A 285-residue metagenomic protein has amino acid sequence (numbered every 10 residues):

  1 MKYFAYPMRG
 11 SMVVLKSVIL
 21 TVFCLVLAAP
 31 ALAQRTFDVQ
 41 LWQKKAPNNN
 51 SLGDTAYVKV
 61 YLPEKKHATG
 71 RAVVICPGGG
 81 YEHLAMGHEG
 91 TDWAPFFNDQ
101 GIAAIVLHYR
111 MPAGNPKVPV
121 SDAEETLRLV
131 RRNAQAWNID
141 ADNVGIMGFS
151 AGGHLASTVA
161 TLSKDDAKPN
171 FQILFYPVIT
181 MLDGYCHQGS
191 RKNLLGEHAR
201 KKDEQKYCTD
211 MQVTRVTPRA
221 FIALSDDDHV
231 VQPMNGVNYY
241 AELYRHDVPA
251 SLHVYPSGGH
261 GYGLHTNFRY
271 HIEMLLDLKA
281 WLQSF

Functional and structural regions predicted by a protein language model:
Q34-H67: N-terminal cap/lid segment of alpha/beta-hydrolase-fold proteins
A56, E197-Q212, T217-P218: Active-site nucleophile elbow and catalytic-triad environment of alpha/beta-hydrolase enzymes
Y61, V237-F285: C-terminal catalytic histidine-bearing segment of alpha/beta-hydrolase fold enzymes
T69-G78: Short beta-strand element of the alpha/beta-hydrolase
A85-A94, I105-A141, H265-E273: Catalytic nucleophile-loop/oxyanion-hole region of alpha/beta-hydrolase and closely related hydrolase-like folds
E125-S190, E204: Primarily recognizes the serine-hydrolase "nucleophile elbow" in alpha/beta-hydrolase and SGNH/GDSL folds
I222-L224, D228: Short beta-strand/loop motif that positions the catalytic acidic residue of the alpha/beta-hydrolase fold
H229-N235: Conserved alpha/beta-hydrolase "acid-adjacent" motif
